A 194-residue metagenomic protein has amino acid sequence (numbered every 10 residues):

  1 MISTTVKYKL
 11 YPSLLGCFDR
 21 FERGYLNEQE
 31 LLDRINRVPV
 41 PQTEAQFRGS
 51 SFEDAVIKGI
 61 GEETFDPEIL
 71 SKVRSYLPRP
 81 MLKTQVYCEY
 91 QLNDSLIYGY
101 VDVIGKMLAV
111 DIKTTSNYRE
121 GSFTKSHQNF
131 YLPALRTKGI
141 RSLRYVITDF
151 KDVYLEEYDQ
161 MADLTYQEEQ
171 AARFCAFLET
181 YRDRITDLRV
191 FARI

Functional and structural regions predicted by a protein language model:
M1-Y100, R182, V190-I194: Metal-dependent nuclease catalytic cores that hydrolyze phosphodiester bonds in DNA/RNA, characterized by
T4-T5, L14-F18, E22, N93 (+1 more regions): Metal-dependent nuclease catalytic regions and adjoining charged, substrate-binding loops involved in nucleic-acid end
K58-G59, A134-K138: Active-site catalytic microenvironments for nucleophilic, acid-base chemistry
C88, K113-T114, I147: Short, structured patches in soluble enzyme cores that scaffold and shape functional sites
L96-Y98, G105-M107, V153-Y154: Coil-to-beta-strand transition motifs
V101-N117, Y131: Conserved catalytic cores of phosphodiester-cleaving nucleases, focusing on short active-site segments
N117-K125: Active-site-adjacent loop/helix micro-motif of nuclease/hydrolase catalytic cores
K125-R136: An active-site-proximal "capping" alpha-helix that borders the catalytic cofactor pocket
